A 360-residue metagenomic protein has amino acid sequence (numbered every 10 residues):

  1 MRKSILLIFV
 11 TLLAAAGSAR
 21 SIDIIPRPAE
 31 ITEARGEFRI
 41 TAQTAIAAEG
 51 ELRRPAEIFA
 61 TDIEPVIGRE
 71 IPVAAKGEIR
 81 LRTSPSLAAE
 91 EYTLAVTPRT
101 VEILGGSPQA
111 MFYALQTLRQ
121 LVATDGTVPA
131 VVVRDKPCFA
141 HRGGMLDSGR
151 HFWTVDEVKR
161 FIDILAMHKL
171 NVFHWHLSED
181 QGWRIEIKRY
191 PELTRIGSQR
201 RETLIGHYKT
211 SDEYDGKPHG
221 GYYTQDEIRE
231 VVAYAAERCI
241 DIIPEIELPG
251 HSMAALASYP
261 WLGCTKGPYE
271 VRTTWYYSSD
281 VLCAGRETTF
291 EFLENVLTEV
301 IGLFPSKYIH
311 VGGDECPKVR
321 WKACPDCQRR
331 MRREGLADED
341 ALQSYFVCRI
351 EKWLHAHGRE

Functional and structural regions predicted by a protein language model:
M1-S4, I242: Positively charged n-region of N-terminal signal peptides that target proteins for export
F9-S18: Hydrophobic h-region of N-terminal signal peptides that target proteins for export in Gram-negative bacteria
R20-R142: Contiguous, structured surface segment used for ligand recognition
I67, E237-R238, H357: Helix C-cap/helix->beta junction micro-motif
P85, L248-G250, D314-V319: Short, internal active-site loops enriched in acidic
L87-Y308, R349: Feature activates predominantly on carbohydrate-active enzymes
F290-E360: Gly/Pro-rich turn-and-neighbor structural signature
